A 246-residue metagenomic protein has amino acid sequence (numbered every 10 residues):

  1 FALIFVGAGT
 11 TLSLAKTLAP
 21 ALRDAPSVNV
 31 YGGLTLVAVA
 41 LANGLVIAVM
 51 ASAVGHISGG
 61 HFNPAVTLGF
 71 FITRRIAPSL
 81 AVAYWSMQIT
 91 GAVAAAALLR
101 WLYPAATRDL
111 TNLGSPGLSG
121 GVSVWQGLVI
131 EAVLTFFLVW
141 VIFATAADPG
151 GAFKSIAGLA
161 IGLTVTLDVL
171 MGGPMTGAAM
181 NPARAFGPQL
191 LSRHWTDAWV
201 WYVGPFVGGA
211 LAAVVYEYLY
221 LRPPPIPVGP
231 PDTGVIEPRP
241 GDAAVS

Functional and structural regions predicted by a protein language model:
F1-S246: Membrane-interface helix-loop junctions and terminal tails of multi-pass membrane proteins
